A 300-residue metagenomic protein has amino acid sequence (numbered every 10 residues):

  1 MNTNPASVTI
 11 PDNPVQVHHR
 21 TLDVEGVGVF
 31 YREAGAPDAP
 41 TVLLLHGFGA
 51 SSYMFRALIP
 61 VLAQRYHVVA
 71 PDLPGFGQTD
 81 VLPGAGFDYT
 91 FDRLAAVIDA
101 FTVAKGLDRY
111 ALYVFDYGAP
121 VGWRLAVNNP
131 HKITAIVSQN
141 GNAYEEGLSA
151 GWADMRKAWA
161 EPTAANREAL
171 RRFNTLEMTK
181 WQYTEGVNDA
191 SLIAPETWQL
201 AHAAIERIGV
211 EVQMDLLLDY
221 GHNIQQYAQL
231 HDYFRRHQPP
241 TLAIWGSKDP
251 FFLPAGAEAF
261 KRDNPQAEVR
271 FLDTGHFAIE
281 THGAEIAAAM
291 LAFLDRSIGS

Functional and structural regions predicted by a protein language model:
N2-V29, A34-P37, T41, V69 (+5 more regions): Flexible "cap/lid" subdomain of the alpha/beta-hydrolase fold that forms the substrate-access gate
L44-G47, A70: Structural cue for short, hydrophobic secondary-structure segments
G47-A50, D116: Active-site glycine-rich loops that stabilize anionic/oxyanionic intermediates across multiple enzyme folds
G49, P74-G77, A143, G275-A278: Alpha/beta-hydrolase active-site loop signature
G49-A57, V68: Serine-hydrolase catalytic-loop signature spanning alpha/beta hydrolases and amidase-signature enzymes
A63-D72: Active-site machinery of serine-nucleophile hydrolases
T274-A287: Catalytic histidine-centered segment of alpha/beta-hydrolase-like enzymes
